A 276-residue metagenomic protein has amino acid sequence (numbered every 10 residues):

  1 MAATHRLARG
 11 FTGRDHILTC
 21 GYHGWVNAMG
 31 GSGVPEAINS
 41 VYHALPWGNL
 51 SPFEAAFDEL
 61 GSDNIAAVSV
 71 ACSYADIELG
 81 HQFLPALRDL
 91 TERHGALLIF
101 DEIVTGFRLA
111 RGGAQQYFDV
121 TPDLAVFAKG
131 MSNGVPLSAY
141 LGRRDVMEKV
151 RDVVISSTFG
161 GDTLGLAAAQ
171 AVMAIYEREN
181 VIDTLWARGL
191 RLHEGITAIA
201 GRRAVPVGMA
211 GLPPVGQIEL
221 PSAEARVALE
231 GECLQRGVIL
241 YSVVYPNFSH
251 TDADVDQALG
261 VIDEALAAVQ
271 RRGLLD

Functional and structural regions predicted by a protein language model:
M1-A67, R88: PLP-dependent aspartate aminotransferase-fold enzymes
A55, C72-H94: Active-site core of PLP-dependent enzymes with the aminotransferase class I/II
R93-H94, R203, R236: Helix C-cap/helix->beta junction micro-motif
D119-K149, G161-A168: Active-site PLP attachment segment
D152-G161, E177: A short glycine-threonine-serine/GTX helix/turn-capping micro-motif
V172-T197: Structural signature of PLP-dependent enzymes
E177-E179, Q235-D276: PLP-dependent enzyme catalytic core of the Aspartate aminotransferase-like
G189-G231: Conserved PLP-binding catalytic core of the aspartate aminotransferase-like
